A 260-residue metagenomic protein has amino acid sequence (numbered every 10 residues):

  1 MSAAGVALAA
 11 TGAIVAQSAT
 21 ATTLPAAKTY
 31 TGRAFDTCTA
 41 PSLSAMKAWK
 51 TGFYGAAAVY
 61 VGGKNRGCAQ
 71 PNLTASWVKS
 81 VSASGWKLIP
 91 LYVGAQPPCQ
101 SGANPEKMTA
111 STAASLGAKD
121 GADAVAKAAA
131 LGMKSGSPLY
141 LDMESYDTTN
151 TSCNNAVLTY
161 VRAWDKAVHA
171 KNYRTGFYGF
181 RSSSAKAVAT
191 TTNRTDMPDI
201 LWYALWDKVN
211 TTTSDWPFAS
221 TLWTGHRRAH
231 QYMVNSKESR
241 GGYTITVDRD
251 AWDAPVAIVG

Functional and structural regions predicted by a protein language model:
M1-A21: Secretory targeting and sorting signals
L24-T37, M46, R194-G260: Functionally critical loop-and-helix segments that line ligand-binding/catalytic clefts of soluble enzyme domains
A26-G52, V59-L158, R162: Substrate-binding cleft of extracellular glycoside hydrolase catalytic domains
F53, K134-S135, M197, G225: Short loop/turn motifs at secondary-structure junctions
C99, S183-R194: Glycine-rich, charge-decorated loop segments at or immediately adjacent to ligand/cofactor-binding or catalytic sites
A110-D120, L158-H169, G176, N193-W216: Acidic, His- and aromatic-enriched active-site or binding-groove loops in soluble protein domains that engage sugars
V168-A187: Aromatic-lined carbohydrate-recognition surfaces of secreted/lumenal glycan-active proteins
